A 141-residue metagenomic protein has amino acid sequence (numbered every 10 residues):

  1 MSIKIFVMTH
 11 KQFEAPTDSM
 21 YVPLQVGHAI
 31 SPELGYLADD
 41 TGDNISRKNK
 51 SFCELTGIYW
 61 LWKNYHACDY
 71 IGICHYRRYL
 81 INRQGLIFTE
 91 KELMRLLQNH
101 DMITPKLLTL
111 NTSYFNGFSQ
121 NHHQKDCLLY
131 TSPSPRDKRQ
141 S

Functional and structural regions predicted by a protein language model:
M1-S132, R136: ER/Golgi luminal nucleotide-sugar-dependent glycosyltransferases, focusing on the catalytic module
